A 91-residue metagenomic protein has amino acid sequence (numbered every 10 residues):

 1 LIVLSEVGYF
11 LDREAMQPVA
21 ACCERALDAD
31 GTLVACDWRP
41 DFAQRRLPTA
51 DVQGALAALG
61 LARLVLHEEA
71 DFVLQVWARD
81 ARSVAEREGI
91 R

Functional and structural regions predicted by a protein language model:
V3: A conserved beta-strand element that flanks and buttresses the S-adenosyl-L-methionine
V7: Hydrophobic adenine-recognition pocket in adenosine-nucleotide-binding enzymes
L11-R91: Class I (Rossmann-like) S-adenosyl-L-methionine-dependent methyltransferase catalytic domain, capturing the SAM-binding
